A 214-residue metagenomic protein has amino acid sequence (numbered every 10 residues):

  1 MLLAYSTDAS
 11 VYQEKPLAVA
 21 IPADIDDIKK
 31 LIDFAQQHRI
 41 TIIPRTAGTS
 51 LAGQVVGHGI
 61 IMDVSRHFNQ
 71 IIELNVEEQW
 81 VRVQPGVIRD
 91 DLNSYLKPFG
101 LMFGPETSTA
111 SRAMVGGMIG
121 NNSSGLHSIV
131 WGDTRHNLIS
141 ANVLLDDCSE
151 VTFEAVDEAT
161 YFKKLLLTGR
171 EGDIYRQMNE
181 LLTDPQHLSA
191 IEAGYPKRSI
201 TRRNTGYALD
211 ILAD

Functional and structural regions predicted by a protein language model:
M1-Q37, A47-Q79, S108: N-terminal flexible segment immediately upstream of the FAD-binding catalytic core in FAD-dependent oxidoreductases
I40-T41, M102: Residue-level detector of anion-binding/catalytic polar loops
Q70-L74, W80-D214: FAD-binding subdomain of flavoenzyme oxidoreductases
